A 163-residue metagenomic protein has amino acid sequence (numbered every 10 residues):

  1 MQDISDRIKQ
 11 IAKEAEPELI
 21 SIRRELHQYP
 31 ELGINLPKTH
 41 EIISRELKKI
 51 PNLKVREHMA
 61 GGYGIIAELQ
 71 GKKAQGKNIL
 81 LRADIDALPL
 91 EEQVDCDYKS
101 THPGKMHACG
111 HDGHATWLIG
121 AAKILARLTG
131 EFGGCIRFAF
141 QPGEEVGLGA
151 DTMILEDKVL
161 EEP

Functional and structural regions predicted by a protein language model:
M1-Q2, Q10, I154, E161: Polar low-complexity intrinsically disordered regions
Q2-H107, T116-I119, K123-F132: Acidic/His- and Gly-rich active-site-bordering loop/insert found across diverse amide/peptide-bond hydrolases
C109-H111: Membrane-interface loop-to-helix entry segments
G113-P163: Acidic/histidine-rich catalytic neighborhood of metal-dependent amide-processing enzymes
